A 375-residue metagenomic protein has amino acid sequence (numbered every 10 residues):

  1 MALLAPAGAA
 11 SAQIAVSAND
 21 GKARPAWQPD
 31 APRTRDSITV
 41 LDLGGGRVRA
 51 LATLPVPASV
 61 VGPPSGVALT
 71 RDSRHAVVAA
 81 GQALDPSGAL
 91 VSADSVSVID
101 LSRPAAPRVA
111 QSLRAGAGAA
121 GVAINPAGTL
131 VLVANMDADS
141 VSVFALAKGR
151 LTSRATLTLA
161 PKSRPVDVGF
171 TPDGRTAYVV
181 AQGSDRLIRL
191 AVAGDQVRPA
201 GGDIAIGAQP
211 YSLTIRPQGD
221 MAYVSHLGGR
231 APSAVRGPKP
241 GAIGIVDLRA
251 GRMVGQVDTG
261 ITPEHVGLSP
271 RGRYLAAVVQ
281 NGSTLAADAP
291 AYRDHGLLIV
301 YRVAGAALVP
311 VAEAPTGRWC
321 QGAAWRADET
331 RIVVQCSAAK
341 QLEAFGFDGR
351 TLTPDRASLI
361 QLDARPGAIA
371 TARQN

Functional and structural regions predicted by a protein language model:
M1-P6: Bacterial N-terminal signal peptides
G8-N375: Predominantly soluble domains enriched in secretory-pathway, periplasmic, or organellar proteins
